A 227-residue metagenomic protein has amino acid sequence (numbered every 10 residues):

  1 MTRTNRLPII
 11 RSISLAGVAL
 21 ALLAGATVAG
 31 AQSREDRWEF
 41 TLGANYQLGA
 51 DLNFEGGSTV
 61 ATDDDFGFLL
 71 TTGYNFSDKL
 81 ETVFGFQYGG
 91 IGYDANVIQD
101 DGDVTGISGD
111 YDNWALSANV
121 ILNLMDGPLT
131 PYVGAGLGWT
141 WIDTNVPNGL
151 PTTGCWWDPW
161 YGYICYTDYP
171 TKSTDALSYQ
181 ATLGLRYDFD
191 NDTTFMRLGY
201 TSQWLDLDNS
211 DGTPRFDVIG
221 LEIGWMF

Functional and structural regions predicted by a protein language model:
M1-D36: Cleavable N-terminal export/targeting peptides
Q32-E35, T41-L48, T71-W157, Y163 (+3 more regions): Gram-negative (and chloroplast) outer-membrane scaffold detector with strong preference for beta-barrel transmembrane
Y46-T71, T174: Surface-exposed strand-loop-strand hairpins of Gram-negative outer-membrane beta-barrel proteins
L52-V60, D101-G109, C165-T171, D206-D211: Extracellular loop and loop/strand-boundary signature of outer-membrane beta-barrel proteins
T62-F66, S108-A115, T171-S178, T213-R215: Short sequence motifs at beta-strands and strand-loop junctions characteristic of Gram-negative outer-membrane
I91-A95, R186-F227: Predominantly the C-terminal beta-signal and adjacent terminal strand-loop region of outer-membrane beta-barrel
D143-D206: A generic hydrophobic-segment detector
